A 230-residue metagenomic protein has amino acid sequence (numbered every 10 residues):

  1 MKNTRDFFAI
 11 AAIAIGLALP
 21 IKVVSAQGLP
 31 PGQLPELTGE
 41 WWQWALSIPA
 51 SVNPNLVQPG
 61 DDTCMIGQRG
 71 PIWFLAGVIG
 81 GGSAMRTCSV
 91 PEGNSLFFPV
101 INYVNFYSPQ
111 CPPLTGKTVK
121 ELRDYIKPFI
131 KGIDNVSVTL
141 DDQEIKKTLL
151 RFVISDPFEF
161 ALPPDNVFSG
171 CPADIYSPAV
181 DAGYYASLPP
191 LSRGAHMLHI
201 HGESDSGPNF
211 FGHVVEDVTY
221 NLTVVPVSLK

Functional and structural regions predicted by a protein language model:
M1-A11: Bacterial N-terminal signal peptides that target proteins for export
I10-K22: Bacterial N-terminal signal peptides
V24-W73, V214-D217, L222-K230: N-terminal segment immediately downstream of the Sec signal-peptide cleavage site in secreted/extracellular proteins
I72-P163: Extracellular-facing segments of soluble proteins and assemblies that are Gly/Ser/Thr-biased and enriched in aromatics
P91, P189-R193, H213: Surface-exposed coil/turn segments at beta-strand junctions on protein surfaces, enriched
N94, S192-H199: A glycine-anchored, Pro-Gly-centered beta-turn/N-cap motif
A161-Y185: Aromatic sugar-binding surface patches on proteins that engage polysaccharides or sugar-phosphate polymers
E203-F211: Short acidic/polar inter-strand loop motif in beta-rich domains
